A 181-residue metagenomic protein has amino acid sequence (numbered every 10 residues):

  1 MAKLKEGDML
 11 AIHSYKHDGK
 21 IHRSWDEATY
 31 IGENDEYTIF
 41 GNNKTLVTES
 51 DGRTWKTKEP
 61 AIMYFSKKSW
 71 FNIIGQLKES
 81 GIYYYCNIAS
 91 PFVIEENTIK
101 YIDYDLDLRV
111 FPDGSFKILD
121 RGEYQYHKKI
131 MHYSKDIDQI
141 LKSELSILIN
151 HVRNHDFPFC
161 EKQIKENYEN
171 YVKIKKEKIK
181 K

Functional and structural regions predicted by a protein language model:
M1-P60: Charge-rich, low-complexity N-terminal segments
Y15-H17, E33, T45, K68 (+3 more regions): Generic structural motif
H22-D26, T57-E59, K68-N72, Y101-D105: Short, surface-exposed coil-to-beta transition loops
E49-I94: The feature represents the first ordered module of a protein
E79-K135: Conserved, surface-exposed functional patches that form binding/active-site neighborhoods
I94, I137-Q139, C160, K180: Juxtamembrane/interface motifs at transmembrane-helix termini
I118, H127-N154: A contiguous, mid-protein "functional segment" used to position or interact with cofactors/ions or partner subunits
L145-K181: Cysteine/selenocysteine-centered motifs that mediate thiol-based redox chemistry or coordinate metal-sulfur cofactors
